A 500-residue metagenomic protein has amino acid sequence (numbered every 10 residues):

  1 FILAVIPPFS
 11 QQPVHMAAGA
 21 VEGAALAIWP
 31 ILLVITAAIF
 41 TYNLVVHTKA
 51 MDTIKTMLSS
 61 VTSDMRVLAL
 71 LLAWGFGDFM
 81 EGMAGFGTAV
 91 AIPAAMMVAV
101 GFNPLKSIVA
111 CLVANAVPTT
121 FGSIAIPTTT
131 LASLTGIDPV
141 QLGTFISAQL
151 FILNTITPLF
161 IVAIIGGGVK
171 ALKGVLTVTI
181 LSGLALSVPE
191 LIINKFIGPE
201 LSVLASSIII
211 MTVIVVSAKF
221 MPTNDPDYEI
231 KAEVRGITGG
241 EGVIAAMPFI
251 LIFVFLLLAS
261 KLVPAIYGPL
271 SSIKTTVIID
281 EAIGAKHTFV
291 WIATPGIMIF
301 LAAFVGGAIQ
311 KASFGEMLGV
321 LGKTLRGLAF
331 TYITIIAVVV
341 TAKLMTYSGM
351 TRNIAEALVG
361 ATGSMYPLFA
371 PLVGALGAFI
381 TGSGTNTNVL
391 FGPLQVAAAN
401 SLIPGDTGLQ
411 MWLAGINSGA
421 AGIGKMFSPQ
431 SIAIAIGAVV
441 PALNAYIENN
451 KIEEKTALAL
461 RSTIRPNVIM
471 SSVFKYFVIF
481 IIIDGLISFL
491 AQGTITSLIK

Functional and structural regions predicted by a protein language model:
F1-D64, T155-S182, L191, V203-L204 (+4 more regions): N-terminal alpha-helical transmembrane segments of multi-pass membrane transport and channel/translocase proteins
F1-P8, I35-F40, L153-I165, I180-N194 (+6 more regions): Hydrophobic core segments of alpha-helical transmembrane domains in multi-pass membrane transport and ion-translocation
F9-A17, A50, M83, A125-V140 (+6 more regions): Transmembrane helix-loop junctions in multi-pass membrane proteins
F9-E22, T129-G143, I193-S202, D225-G236 (+3 more regions): Inter-helical loop and helix-membrane interface segments of multi-pass membrane transporters/permeases
A17-G101, V109, K311-A398, L402: Membrane-embedded alpha-helical segments and adjacent helix-loop junctions characteristic of multi-pass solute
R66-D78, P104-V117, V140-V162, T334-A337 (+3 more regions): Alpha-helical transmembrane segments of multi-pass membrane proteins
T120, I124-K231, A421-K500: Juxtamembrane and boundary regions of transmembrane helices in multi-pass small-molecule transporters and channels
S206, I230-V373: Transmembrane helical segments that form the transport core of multi-pass membrane transport proteins
